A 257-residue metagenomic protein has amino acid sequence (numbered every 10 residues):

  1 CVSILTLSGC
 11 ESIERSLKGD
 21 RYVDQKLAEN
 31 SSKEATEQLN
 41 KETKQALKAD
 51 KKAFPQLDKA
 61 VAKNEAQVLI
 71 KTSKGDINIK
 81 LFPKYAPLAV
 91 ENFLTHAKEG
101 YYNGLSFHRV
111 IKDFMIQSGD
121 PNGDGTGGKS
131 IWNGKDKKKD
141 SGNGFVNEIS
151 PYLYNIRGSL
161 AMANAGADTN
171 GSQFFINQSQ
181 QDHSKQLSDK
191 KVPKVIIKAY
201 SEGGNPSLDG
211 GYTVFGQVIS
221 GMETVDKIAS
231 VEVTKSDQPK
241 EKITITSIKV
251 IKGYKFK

Functional and structural regions predicted by a protein language model:
I4-L7: Bacterial Sec-type N-terminal signal peptides, specifically the leucine/valine-rich hydrophobic h-region
C10-K257: Cyclophilin-like peptidyl-prolyl cis-trans isomerases
